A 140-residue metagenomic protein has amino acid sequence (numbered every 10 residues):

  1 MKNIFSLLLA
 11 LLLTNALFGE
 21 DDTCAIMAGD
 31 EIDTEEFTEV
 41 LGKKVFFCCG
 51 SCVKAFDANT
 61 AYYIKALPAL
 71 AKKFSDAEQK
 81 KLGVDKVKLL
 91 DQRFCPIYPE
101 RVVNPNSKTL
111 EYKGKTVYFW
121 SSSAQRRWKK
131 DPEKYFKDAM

Functional and structural regions predicted by a protein language model:
M1-I4: Positively charged n-region of N-terminal signal peptides that target proteins for export
S6-A16: Bacterial N-terminal signal peptides
L17-M140: Intrinsically disordered, low-complexity terminal tails/loops enriched in metal-binding residues
